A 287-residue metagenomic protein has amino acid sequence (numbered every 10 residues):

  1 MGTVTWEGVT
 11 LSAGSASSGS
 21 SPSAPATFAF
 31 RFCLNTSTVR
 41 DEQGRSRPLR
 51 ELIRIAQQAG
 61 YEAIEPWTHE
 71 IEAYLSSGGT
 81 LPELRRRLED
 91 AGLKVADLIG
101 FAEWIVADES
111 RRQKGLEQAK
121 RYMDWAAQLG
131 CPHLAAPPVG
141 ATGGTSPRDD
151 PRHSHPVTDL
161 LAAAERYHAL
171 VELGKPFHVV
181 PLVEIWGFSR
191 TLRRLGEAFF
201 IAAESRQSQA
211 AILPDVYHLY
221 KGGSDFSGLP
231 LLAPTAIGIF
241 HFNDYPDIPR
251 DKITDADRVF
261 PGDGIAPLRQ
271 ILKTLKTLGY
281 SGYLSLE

Functional and structural regions predicted by a protein language model:
M1-G19: N-terminal export signals
W6-G8, A24, S46-R54, P82 (+2 more regions): Active-site acidic/histidine proton-transfer and metal-coordination neighborhood in alpha/beta enzyme cores
A24-S46: Boundary/entry segment of secreted carbohydrate-active catalytic domains
A26-F32, G60-E62, E89-A96, Q128-H133 (+4 more regions): Short, well-ordered coil/turn segments that N-cap beta-strands
L34, A56, I64, L88 (+8 more regions): Conserved, mostly hydrophobic/aromatic
R40-R47, W67-T80, E103-A107, Q113 (+4 more regions): Acidic-and-aromatic substrate-binding clefts and catalytic sites of carbohydrate-active enzymes
A63-I64, V95-L98, A164-I265: Acidic/histidine-rich catalytic cores of soluble enzymes
L75-G92, D97: Aromatic-lined substrate-binding rim segments of carbohydrate-active enzymes
